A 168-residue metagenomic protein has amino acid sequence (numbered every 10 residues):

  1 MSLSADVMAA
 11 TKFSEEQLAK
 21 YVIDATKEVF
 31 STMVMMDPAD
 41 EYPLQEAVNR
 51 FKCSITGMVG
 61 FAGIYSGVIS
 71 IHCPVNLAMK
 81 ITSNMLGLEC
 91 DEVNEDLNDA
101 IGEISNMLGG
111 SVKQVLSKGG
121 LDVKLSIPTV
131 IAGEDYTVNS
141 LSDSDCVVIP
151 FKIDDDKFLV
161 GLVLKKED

Functional and structural regions predicted by a protein language model:
M1-D168: N-terminal auxiliary interaction/assembly segments of multi-subunit proteins
